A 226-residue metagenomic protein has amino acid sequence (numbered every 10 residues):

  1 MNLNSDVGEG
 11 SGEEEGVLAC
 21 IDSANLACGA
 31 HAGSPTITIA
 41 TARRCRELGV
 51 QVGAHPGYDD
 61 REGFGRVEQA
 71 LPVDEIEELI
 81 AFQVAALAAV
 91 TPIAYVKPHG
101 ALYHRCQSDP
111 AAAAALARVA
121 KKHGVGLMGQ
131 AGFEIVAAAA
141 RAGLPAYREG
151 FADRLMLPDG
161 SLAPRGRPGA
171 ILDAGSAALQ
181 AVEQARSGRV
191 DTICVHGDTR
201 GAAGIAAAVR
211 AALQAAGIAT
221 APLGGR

Functional and structural regions predicted by a protein language model:
D6, H55, V96, V195: Conserved, mostly hydrophobic/aromatic
S11-E14, G33-R46, C106-A115, A131-A142 (+1 more regions): Active-site-adjacent beta->alpha loops and helix N-cap segments on the catalytic face of soluble alpha/beta enzymes
E15-I21, A40-G53, A89-T91, R186: Acidic (Asp/Glu)-rich catalytic clusters
A24-A32, G63-E78, P110, S161-L172: Glycine-rich tight-turn/loop motif centered on a GG-T
L26-H31, I76, I80, R105-C106 (+1 more regions): Catalytic beta/alpha-barrel core
D60-P98: Glycine/small-residue-rich loop that forms an oxyanion/phosphate-binding "nest" at active or ligand-binding sites
G132-R186: Active-site rim beta-loop-alpha module in soluble metabolic enzymes
P164-R226: C-terminal alpha-helical cap/extension of soluble enzyme domains
